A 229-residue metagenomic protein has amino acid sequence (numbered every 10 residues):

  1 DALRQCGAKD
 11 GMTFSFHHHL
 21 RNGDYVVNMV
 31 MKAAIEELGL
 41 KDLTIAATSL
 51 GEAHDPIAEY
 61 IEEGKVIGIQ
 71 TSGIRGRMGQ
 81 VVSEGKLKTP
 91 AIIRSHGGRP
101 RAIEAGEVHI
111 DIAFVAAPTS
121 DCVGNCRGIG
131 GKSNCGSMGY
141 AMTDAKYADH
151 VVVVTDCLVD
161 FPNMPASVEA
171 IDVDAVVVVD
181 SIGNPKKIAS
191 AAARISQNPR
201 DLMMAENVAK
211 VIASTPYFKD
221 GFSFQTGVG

Functional and structural regions predicted by a protein language model:
D1-V228: Conserved alpha/beta enzyme-core scaffold
